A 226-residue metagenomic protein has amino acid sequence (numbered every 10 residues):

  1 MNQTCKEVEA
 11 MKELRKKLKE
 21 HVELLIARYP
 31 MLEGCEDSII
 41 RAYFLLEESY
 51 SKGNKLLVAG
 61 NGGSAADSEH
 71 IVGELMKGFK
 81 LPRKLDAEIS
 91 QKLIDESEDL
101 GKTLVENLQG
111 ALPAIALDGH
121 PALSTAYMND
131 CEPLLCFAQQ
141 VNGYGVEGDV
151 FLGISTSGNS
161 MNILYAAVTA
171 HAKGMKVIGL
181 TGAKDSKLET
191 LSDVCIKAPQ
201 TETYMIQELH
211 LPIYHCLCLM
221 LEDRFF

Functional and structural regions predicted by a protein language model:
N2-E33: Generic N-terminal amphipathic, Lys/Arg-enriched alpha-helix
L14, C35-I39, S64, H171: Residue-level recognition of alpha-helical structural elements
H21, R28, A42-L45, I71 (+2 more regions): A ubiquitous structural signal for well-ordered alpha-helices
M31-K52: A short, well-structured juxtamembrane/interface segment
K52-G53, L191: Structured helix-beta-strand junction loops
K55-V72: Glycine/serine-rich anion-binding loops at beta->alpha junctions that coordinate negatively charged ligand groups
H70-F226: Glycine-rich phosphate-binding loops that contact phosphosugars or nucleotide phosphates
